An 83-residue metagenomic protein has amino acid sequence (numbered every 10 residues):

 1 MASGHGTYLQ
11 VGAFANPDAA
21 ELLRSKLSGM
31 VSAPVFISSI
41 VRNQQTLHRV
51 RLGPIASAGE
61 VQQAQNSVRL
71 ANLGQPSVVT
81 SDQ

Functional and structural regions predicted by a protein language model:
M1-T7: Long, low-complexity, acidic/serine-threonine-proline-glutamine-glycine-rich intrinsically disordered tracts that serve
L9-A13: Conserved short N-terminal element of RNA/RNP-binding modules in eukaryotic RBPs
A15-Q83: Extracytoplasmic
